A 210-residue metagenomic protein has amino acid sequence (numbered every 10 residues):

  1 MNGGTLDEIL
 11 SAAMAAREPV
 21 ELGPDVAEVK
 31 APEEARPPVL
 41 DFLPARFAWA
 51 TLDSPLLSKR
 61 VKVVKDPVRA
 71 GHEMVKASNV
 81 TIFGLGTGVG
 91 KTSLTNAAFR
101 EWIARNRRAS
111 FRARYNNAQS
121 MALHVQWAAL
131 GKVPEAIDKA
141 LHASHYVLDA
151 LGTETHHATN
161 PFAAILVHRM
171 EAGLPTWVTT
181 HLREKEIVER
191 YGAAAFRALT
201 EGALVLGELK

Functional and structural regions predicted by a protein language model:
M1-A70, K210: A short, basic N-terminal segment
P55, A140, A198-L199: A generic structural signal for nonpolar/aromatic side chains embedded in well-ordered alpha-helices
K76-N96: Walker A/P-loop nucleotide-binding motif
A77, H142-A143, A172, G202: Structured helix-beta-strand junction loops
A77-T81, H145, P175-W177: Residue-level preference for the first positions of well-ordered beta-strands
G88-T92, R112-A113, S144-L148: Conserved active-site beta-strand-loop modules that form the wall/rim of enzyme catalytic pockets and either contain
R100, A104-S110, Q119-A129, L151-K210: Replace "adjacent to P-loop NTPase cores in ATP/GTP-dependent enzymes" with "adjacent to NTP-binding cores
N116-S120, E135-A158: Conserved P-loop NTPase "ATPase switch" module shared by AAA+ and STAND
